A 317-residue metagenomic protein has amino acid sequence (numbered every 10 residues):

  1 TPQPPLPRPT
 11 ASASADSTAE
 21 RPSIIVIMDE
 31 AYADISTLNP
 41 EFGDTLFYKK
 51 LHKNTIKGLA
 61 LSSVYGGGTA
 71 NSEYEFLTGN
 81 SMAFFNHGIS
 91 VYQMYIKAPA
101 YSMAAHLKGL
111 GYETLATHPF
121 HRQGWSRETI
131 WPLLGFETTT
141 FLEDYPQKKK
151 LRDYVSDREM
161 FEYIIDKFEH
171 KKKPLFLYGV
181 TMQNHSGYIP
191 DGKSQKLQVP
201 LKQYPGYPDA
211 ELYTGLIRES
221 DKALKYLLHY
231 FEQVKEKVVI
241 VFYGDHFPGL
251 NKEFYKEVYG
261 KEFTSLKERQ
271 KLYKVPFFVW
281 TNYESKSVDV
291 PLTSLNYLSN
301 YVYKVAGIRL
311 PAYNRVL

Functional and structural regions predicted by a protein language model:
P5-P22, V26-D29, D34-L317: Solvent-exposed soluble domains appended to multi-pass membrane proteins
